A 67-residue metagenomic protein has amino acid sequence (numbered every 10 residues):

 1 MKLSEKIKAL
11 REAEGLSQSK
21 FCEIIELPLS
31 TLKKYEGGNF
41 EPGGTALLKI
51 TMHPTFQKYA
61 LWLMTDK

Functional and structural regions predicted by a protein language model:
M1-A13, E23-I24: A short, Lys/Arg-rich alpha-helix, primarily the initiator
K8, S19, L48: Residues within the helices of the helix-turn-helix
G15-K34: Short alpha-helical DNA-recognition segment
I24, W62-D66: Short acidic/histidine-centered micro-motifs embedded in hydrophobic/aromatic stretches that mark compact functional
G37: Short, conserved catalytic or interaction motifs in soluble domains
G44-W62: DNA major-groove recognition helix of helix-turn-helix/homeodomain DNA-binding modules
